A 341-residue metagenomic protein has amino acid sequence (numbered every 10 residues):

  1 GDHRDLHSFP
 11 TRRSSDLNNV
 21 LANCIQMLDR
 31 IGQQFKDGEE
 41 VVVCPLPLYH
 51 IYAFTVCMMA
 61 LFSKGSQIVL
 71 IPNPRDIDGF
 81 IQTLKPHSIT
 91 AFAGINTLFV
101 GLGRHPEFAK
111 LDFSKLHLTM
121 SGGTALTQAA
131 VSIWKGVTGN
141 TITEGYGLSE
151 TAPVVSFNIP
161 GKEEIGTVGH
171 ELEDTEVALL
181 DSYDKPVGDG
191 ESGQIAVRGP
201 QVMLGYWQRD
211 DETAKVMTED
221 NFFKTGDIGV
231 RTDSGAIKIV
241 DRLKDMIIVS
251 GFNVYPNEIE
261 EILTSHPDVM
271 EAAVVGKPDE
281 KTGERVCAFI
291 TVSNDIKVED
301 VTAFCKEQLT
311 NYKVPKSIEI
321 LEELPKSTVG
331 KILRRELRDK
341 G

Functional and structural regions predicted by a protein language model:
G1-H7: Short, exposed "boundary/linker" segments that immediately precede the start of a downstream structural module
S8-I25: Conserved AMP-binding A3 loop
L21-V41, I51-T90, H105: Conserved AMP-binding/adenylation subdomain of ANL enzymes
S66, P86-G94, G103-E164, E176: Gly/Ser/Thr-rich phosphate-binding loop
F92, R198-G199, L204-G205, E212-K215 (+4 more regions): AMP-binding/adenylate-forming catalytic core of the ANL superfamily
G123, G147, G169, D184 (+2 more regions): Active-site glycine-centered loops adjacent to acidic/histidine catalytic or metal-binding residues that shape
T143-E150, G169-E171, V275-K277, E319: Beta-strand->loop->alpha-helix junctions that form or flank phosphate-binding loops in nucleotide-handling enzymes
H170-D174, Y183-V216, V254: Conserved ATP/PPi-binding loop(s) of AMP-dependent carboxylate-activating enzymes
